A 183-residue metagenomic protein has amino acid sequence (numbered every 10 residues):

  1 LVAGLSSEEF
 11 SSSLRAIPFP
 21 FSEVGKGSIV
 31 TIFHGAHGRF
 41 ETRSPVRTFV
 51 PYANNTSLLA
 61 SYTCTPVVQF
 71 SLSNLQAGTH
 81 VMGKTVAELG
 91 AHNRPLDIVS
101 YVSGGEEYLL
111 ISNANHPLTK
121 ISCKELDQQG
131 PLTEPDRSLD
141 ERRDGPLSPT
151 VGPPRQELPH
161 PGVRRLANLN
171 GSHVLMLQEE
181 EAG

Functional and structural regions predicted by a protein language model:
L1-G183: Sequence/structural signature of beta-propeller domains
